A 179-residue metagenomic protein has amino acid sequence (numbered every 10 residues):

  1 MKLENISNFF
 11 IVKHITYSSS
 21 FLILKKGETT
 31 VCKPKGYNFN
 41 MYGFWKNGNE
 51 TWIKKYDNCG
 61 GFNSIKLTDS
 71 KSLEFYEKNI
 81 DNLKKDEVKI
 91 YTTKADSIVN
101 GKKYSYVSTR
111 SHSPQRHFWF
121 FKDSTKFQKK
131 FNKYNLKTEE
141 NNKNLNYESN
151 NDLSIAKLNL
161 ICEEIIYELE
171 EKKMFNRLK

Functional and structural regions predicted by a protein language model:
M1-K179: Function-determining sites in protein domains
